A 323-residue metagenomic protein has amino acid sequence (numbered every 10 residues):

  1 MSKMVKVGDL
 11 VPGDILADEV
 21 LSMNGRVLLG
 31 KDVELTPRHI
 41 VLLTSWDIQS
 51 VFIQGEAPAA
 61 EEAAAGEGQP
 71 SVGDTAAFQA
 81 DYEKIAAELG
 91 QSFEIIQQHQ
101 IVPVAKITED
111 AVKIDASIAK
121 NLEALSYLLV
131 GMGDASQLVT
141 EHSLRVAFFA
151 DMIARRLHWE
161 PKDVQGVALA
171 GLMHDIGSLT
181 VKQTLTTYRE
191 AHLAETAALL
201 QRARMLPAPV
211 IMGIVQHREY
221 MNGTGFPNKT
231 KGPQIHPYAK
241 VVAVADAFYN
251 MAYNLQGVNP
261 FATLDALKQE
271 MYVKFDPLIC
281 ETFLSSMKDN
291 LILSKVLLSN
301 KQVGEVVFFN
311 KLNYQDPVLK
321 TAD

Functional and structural regions predicted by a protein language model:
M1-V112, G257-D323: Terminal helices and disordered tails flanking the catalytic cores of nucleotide-processing hydrolases
H39, D81, V139-H142, V210 (+1 more regions): Helical mechanochemical/support elements of P-loop NTPase systems and associated helical scaffolds
T44, D151, R155, Q201: Short polybasic/polar patches that bind polyanions
I48, W159, M205-L206: Helix N-cap/coil-helix junction residues
E61-A191: Acidic/His-rich, divalent-metal-binding segments that scaffold phosphate/diphosphate chemistry
V146, G166-T180, T184-C280, D289 (+2 more regions): Alpha-helical scaffolding flanking metal-ion-dependent phosphate/phosphodiester catalytic sites
M152-I153, A247, L293: Alpha-helical transmembrane segments of multipass membrane proteins
